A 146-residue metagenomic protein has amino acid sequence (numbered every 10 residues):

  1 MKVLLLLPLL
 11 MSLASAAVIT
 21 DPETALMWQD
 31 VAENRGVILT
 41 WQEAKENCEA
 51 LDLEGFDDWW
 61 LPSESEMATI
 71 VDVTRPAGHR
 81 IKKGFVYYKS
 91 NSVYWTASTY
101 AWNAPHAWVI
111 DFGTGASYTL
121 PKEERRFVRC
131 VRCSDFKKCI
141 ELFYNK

Functional and structural regions predicted by a protein language model:
V3-L13: Sec-dependent N-terminal signal peptides
L13-A17, N103-H106: A short, compositionally biased
S15-W59, C130-V131, C139-K146: Extracellular adhesion/carbohydrate-recognition regions
E23-V31, E64-T69, P76, F127: Extracellular/lumenal glycan-associated surfaces
E43-D57, E64-T114: An exposed tryptophan-centered "aromatic clamp" motif
G113-K146: Disulfide-stabilized, aromatic/cysteine-rich ligand-recognition loop
